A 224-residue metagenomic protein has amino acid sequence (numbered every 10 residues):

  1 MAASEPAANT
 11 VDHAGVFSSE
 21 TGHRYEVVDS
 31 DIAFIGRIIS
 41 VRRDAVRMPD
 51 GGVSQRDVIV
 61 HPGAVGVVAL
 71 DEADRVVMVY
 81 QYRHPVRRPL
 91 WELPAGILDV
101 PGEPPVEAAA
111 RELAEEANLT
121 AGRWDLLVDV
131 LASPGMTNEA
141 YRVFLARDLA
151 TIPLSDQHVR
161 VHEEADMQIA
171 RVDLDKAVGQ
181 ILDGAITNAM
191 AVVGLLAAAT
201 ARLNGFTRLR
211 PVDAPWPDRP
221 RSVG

Functional and structural regions predicted by a protein language model:
A2-G22, G52, P89, L126 (+2 more regions): Nudix hydrolase/Nudix homology domain
A3-N9, R24, G66-R111, P153 (+2 more regions): Conserved Nudix-box catalytic region and its N-terminal flanking loop in Nudix hydrolases and closely related
Y25, D29-V68, E72-A73: Acidic, metal-coordinating catalytic segment for phosphate/diphosphate chemistry, firing primarily on the Nudix
E26, T120-L127: A short coil-to-beta-strand element that immediately follows conserved catalytic motifs
D29-I32, V128-S133: Short, solvent-exposed loop/turn elements at beta->coil junctions and helix N-caps that rim active or binding pockets
S40-D44, P89, A140-R142, Q168: Short beta-strand micro-motifs in enzyme catalytic cores
A45-D50, S133-L154: Active-site-adjacent beta-strand/loop module that shapes the phosphate/pyrophosphate-binding cleft
